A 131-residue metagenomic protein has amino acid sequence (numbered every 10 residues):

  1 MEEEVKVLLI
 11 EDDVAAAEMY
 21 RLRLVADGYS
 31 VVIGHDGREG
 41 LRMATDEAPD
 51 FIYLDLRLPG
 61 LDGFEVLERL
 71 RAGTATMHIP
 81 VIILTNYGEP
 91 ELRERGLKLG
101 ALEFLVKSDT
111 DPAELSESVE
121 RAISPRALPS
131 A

Functional and structural regions predicted by a protein language model:
E11: Conserved acidic carboxylate
E18-A26: Charged docking surfaces used in two-component/phosphorelay signaling
G28-H35, M43: Short hydrophobic/Thr-rich beta-strand motif most characteristic of the beta2 strand and flanking loop of CheY-like
E47-Y53, L58: Active-site beta3 strand of CheY-like receiver
R57, I82-I83: The short loop immediately C-terminal to the conserved phospho-acceptor aspartate in CheY-like receiver
P59, M77, E89: The feature encodes the CheY-like receiver
